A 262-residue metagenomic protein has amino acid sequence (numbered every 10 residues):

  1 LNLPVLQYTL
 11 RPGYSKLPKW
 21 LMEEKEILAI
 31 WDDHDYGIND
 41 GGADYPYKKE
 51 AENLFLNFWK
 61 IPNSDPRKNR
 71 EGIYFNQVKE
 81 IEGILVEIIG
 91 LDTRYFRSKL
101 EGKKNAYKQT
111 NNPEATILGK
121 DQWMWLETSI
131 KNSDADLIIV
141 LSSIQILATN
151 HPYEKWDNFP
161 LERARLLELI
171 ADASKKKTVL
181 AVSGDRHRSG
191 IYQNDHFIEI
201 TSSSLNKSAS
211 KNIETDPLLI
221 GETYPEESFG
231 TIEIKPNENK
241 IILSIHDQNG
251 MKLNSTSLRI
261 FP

Functional and structural regions predicted by a protein language model:
L1-P262: Metal-dependent phosphoester/phosphodiester hydrolase catalytic core
